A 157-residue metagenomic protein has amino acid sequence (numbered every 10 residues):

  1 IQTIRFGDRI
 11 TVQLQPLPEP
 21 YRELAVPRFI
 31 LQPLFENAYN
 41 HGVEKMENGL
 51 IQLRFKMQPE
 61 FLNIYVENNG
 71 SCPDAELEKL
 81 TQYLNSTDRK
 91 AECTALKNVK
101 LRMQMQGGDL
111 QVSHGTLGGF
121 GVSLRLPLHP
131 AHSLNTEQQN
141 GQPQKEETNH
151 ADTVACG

Functional and structural regions predicted by a protein language model:
I1-Q111, F120: Two-component histidine phosphotransfer core
Q32, L128-H132: Short, intrinsically disordered, low-complexity segments enriched in Ser/Thr and Pro
A75-L77, S133-Q138: Short, charged, solvent-exposed linker or helix-capping segments at domain edges/interfaces that act as flexible hinges
F120-H129: Short C-terminal beta-strand
N140-G157: Long, low-complexity, intrinsically disordered segments
